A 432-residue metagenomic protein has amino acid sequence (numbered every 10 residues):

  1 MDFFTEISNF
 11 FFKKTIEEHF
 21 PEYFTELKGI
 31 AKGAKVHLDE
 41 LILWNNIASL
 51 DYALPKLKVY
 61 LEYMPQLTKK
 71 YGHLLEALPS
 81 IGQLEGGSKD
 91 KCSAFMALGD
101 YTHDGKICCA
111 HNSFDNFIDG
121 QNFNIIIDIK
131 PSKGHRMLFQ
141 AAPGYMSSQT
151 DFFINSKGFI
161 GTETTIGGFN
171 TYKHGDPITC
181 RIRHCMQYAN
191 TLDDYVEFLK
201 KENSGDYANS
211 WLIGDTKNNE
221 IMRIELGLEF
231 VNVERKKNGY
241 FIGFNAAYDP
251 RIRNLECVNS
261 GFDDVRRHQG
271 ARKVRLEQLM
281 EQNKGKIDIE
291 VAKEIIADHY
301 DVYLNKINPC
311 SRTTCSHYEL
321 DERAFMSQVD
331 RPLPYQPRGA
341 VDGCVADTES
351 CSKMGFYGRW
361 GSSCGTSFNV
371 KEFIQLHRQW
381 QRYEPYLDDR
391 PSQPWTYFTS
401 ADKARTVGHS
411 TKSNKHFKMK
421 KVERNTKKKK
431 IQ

Functional and structural regions predicted by a protein language model:
M1-D193, K200-D206, L212-K237, N254-C257 (+1 more regions): N-terminal mature-domain region immediately after signal-peptide cleavage in secreted/organellar precursors
F241-L255: Charged, low-complexity interaction segments
